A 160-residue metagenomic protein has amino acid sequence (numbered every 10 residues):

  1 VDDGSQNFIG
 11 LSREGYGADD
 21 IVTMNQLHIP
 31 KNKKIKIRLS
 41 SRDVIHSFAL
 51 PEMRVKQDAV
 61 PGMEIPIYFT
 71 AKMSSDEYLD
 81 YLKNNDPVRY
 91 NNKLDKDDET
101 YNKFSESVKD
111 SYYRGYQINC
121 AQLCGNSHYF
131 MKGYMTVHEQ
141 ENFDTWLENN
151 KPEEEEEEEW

Functional and structural regions predicted by a protein language model:
V1-W160: Non-transmembrane, membrane-proximal soluble domains of secreted or membrane proteins
